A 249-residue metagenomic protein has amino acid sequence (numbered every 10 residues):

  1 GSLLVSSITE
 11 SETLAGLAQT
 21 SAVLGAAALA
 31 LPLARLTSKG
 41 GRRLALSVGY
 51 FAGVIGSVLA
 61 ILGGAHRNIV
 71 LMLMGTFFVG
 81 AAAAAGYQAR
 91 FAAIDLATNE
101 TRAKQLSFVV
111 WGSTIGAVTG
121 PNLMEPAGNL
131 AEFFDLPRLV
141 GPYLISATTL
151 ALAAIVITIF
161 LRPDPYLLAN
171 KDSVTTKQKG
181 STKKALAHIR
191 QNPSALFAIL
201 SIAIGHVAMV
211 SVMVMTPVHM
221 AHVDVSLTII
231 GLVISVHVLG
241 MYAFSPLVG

Functional and structural regions predicted by a protein language model:
G1-E12, V214-V233: Short amphipathic helix-loop junctions that connect adjacent transmembrane helices in Major Facilitator Superfamily/SLC
G1-S6, F77, R190-V212: Pair of pore-lining "gating" transmembrane helices in MFS-fold secondary transporters
G25, K104-M124: Glycine-rich segments within core transmembrane alpha-helices of 12-TM secondary carriers
R43-L44, P126-T148: A membrane-interface helix-boundary motif in multi-pass transporters
F51-H66: C-terminal ends and interior cores of transmembrane alpha-helices in multi-pass membrane transporters/permeases
I69-A84: Hydrophobic core of transmembrane alpha-helices in multi-pass small-molecule transporters, especially MFS/SLC-type
G120, M124-N129, A147-D172: C-terminal membrane-cytosol helix-exit motif in multi-pass small-molecule transporters
R162-I199: Juxtamembrane intracellular "pre-TM" segments in multi-pass secondary transporters
